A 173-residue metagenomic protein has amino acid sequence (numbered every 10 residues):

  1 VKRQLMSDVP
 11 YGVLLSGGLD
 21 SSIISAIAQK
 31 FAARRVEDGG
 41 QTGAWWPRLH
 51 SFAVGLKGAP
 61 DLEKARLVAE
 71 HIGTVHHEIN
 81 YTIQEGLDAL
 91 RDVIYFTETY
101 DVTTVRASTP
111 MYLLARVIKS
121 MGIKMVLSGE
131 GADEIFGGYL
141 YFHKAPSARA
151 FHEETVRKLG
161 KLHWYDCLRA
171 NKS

Functional and structural regions predicted by a protein language model:
V1-S173: ATP-dependent adenylate-handling active sites, centered on carboxylate activation for C-N bond formation
